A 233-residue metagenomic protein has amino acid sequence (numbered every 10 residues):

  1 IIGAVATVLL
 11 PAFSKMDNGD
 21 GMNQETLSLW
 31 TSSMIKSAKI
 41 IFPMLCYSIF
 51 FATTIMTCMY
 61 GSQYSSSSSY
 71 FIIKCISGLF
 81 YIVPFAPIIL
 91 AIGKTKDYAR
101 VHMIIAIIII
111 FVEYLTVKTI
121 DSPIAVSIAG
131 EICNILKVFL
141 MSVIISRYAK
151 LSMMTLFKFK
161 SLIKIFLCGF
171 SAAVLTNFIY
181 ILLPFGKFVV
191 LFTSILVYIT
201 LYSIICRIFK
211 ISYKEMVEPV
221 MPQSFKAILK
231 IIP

Functional and structural regions predicted by a protein language model:
I1, L45-T53, C58, Y70 (+9 more regions): Membrane-embedded alpha-helical segments of multi-pass transporters/permeases
I1-M34, A38-I41, I88-A91: Helix-loop junctions and terminal segments of transmembrane helices in multi-pass membrane transport/translocation
I1-T7, I41-M44, K74-Y81, K137: Transmembrane helix-bundle signature of multi-pass secondary active exporters and lipid flippases
T31, S48-L79, A86, L151: Interfacial segments at transmembrane-helix termini and the short loops linking adjacent helices
I35-P43, Y47, I76, I104 (+1 more regions): Hydrophobic alpha-helical transmembrane segments of multipass membrane transporters and ion channels, focusing on
S68, K96-A99, M103-F139, S146-R147 (+3 more regions): Membrane-interface helix-loop junctions in multi-pass transport and translocation proteins
C75-I104: Membrane-interface junctions at transmembrane-helix termini in multi-pass inner-membrane proteins
L151-M154, T176-P233: Membrane-proximal transmembrane or re-entrant/amphipathic helices at the cytosolic face
